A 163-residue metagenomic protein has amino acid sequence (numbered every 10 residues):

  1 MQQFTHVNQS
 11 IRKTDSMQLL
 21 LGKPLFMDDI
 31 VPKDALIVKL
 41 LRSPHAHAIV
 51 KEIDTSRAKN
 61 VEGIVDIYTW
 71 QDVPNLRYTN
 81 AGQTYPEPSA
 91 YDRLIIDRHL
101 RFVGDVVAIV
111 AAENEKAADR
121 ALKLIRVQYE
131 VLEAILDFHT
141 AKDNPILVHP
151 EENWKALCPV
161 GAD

Functional and structural regions predicted by a protein language model:
M1-G161: Flexible, low-hydrophobicity surface segments
